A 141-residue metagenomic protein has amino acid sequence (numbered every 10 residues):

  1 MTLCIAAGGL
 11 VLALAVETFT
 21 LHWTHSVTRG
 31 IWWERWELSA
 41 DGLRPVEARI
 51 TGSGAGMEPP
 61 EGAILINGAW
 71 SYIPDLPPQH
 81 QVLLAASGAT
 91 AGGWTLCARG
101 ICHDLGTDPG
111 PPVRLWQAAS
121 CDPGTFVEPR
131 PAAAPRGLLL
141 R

Functional and structural regions predicted by a protein language model:
C4, G8-P59: N-terminal secretory signal peptides
P59-R141: Mature, soluble, non-transmembrane domains
